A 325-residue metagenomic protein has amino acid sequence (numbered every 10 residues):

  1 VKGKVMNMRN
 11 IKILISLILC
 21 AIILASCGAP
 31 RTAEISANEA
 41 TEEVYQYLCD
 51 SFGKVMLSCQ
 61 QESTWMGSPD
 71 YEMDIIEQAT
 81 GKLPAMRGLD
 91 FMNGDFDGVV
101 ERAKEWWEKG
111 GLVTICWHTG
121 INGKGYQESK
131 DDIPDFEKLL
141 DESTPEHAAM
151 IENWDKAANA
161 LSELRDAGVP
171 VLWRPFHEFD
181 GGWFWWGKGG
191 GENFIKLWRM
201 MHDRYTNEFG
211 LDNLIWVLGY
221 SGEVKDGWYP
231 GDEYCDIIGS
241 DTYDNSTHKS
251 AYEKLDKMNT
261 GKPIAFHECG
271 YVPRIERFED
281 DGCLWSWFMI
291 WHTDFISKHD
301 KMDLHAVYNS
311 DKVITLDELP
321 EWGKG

Functional and structural regions predicted by a protein language model:
I23-S26: C-terminal motif of bacterial Sec signal peptides marking the signal peptidase cleavage site
P30-D90, F96, K104, R277 (+1 more regions): N-terminal module-boundary/linker segments of secreted carbohydrate-active enzymes
E43-V44, G67-I76, D97-E101, K156-A160 (+3 more regions): Alpha-helical scaffolding within the catalytic cores of extracellular/periplasmic polymer-degrading hydrolases
F52-E62, K262-G325: Substrate-binding cleft of secreted/luminal carbohydrate-active enzymes
C59-Q61, R174-P175, W198-V224, K262-V272: Aromatic-lined carbohydrate-recognition surfaces of secreted/lumenal glycan-active proteins
D74-K82, G98-L112, D131, L161-G168 (+3 more regions): Acidic (Asp/Glu)-rich catalytic clusters
M92, F96-M200, R204, L211: Substrate-binding cleft of extracellular glycoside hydrolase catalytic domains
K225-S246, M289-W291: Aromatic- and acid-rich polysaccharide-binding/catalytic face of secreted or lumenal carbohydrate-active enzymes
